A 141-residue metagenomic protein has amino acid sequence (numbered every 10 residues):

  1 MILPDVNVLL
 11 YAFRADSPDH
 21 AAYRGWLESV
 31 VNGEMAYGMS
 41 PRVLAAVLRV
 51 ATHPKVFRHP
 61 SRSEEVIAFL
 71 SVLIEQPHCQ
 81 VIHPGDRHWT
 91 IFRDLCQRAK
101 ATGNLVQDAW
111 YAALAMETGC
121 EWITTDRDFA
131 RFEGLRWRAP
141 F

Functional and structural regions predicted by a protein language model:
M1, A112-F141: Acidic, PIN/NYN-like endoribonuclease modules and their adjacent C-terminal/linker elements
M1-M39, P54-A68: Short, well-structured N-terminal submotif of metal-dependent ribonuclease cores
D5, D108, D126: Acidic active-site catalytic centers that drive phospho-/nucleotidyl reactions and related ester hydrolyses
G33-E34, Q76-P77, T118, F132: Structured helix-beta-strand junction loops
G38-P41, T125: Short beta-strand segments at enzyme active-site cores
P54-F57, A99-K100, A139-F141: Short, hinge-like loop/turn segments at secondary-structure boundaries
C79-I123: Active-site neighborhoods of divalent-metal-dependent phosphate/nucleic-acid chemistry enzymes
